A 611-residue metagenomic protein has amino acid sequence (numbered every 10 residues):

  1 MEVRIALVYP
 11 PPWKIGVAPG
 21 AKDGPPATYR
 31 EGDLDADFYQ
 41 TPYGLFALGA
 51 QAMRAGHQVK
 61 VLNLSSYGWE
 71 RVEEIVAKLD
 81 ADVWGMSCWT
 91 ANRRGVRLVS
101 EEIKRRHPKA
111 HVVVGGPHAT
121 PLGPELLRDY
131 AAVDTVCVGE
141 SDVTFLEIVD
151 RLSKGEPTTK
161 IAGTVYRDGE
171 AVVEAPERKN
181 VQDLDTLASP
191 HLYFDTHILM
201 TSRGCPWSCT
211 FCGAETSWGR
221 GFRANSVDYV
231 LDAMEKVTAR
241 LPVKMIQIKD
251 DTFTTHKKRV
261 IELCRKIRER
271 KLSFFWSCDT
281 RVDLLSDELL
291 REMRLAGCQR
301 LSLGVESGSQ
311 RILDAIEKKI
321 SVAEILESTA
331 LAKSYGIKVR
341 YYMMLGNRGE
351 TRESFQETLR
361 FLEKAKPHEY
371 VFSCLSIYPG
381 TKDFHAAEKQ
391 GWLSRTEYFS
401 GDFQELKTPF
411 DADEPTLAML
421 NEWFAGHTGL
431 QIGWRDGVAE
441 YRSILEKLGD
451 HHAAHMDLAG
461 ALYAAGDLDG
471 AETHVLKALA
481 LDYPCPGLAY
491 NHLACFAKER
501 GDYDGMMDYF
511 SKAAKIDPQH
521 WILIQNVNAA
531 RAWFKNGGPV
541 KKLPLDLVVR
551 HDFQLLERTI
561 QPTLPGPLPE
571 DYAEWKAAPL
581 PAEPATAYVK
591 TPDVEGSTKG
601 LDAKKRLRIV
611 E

Functional and structural regions predicted by a protein language model:
E2, P11, V17-A21, I161-T201 (+1 more regions): N-terminal [4Fe-4S]-dependent radical SAM core
E2-A18, D23-R30, E353-Q356, E363-D482 (+4 more regions): C-terminal accessory regions of radical SAM enzymes
G44, L48-P176, C374, G380: Glycine-rich beta-alpha loop elements in corrinoid/cobalamin-binding modules across cobalamin-dependent enzymes
S65, W89, D251-H256, R281-V282 (+2 more regions): Short, solvent-exposed turn/loop segments enriched in Gly/Ser/Thr/Pro and often Arg
D80-W84, V243, C298, P367: Proline-aspartate-enriched helix->loop->beta-strand connector
K109, V243, S273, H368 (+3 more regions): Short coil loop/turn residues that delineate tetratricopeptide repeat
E125-V143, L290-L301, E357-F372: Structural recognition of alpha->loop->beta junctions
D185-N347, T351-R360: Radical SAM [4Fe-4S] cluster-binding motif and immediate context
